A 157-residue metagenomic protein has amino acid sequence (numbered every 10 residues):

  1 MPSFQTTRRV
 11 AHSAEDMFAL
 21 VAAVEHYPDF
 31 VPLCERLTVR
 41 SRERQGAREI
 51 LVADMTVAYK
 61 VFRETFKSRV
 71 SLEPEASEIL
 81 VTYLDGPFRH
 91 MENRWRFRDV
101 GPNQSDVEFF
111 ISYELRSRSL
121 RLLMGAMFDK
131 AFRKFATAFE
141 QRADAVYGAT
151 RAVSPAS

Functional and structural regions predicted by a protein language model:
M1-R48, A149, S154-S157: Hydrophobic ligand-binding cavity/cleft-lining segments
S3-Q5, R63-K67, H90-N93: Short, surface-exposed coil-to-beta transition loops
T7-A11, T38, T56, R69-S71 (+3 more regions): Generic structural detector for well-ordered beta-strands
S13, R44-G46, E75, V100-Q104: Short strand-connecting beta-turns/loops that link adjacent beta-strands
M17-V21, Y27, A53, V70 (+2 more regions): Hydrophobic pocket/interface hotspot
E25, F128, F132, A136 (+1 more regions): Short amphipathic alpha-helical signal-transduction/dimerization elements
V39-L84, A138, R142, T150 (+1 more regions): Glycine-rich portal/gate segments that line the openings of hydrophobic small-molecule binding cavities
L80-K134: Beta-strand/loop substructures that line and gate deep hydrophobic ligand-binding cavities in soluble
